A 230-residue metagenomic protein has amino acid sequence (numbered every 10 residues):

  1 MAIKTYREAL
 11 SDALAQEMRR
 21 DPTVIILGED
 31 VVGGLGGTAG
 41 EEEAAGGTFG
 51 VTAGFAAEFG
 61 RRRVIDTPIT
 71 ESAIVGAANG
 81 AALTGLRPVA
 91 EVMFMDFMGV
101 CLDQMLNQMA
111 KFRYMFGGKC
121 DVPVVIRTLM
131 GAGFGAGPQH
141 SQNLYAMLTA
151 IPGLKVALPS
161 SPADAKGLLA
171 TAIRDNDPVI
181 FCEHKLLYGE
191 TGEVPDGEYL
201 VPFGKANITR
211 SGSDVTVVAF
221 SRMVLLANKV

Functional and structural regions predicted by a protein language model:
M1-P178, C182: Thiamine diphosphate
A9-A13, G167-P178, G189-V230: Glycine-/acidic-rich phosphate or pyrophosphate-binding loops and their flanking alpha/beta elements
D30, M130, K185-L186, G212 (+1 more regions): A broadly conserved detector of short glycine/acidic/proline-rich loop/turn motifs that flank catalytic sites and bind
G33-G34, G133-F134, L187-G189, V224-L226: Short, acidic Gly/Pro/Ser/Thr-rich loop/turn segments
